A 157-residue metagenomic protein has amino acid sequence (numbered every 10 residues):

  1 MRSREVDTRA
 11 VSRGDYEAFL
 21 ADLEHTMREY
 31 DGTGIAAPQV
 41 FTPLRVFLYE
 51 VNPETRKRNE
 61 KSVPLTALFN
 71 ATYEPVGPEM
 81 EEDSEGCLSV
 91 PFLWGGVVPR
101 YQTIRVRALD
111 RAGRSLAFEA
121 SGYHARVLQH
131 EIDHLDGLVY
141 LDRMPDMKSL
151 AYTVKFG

Functional and structural regions predicted by a protein language model:
M1-G157: Positively charged
